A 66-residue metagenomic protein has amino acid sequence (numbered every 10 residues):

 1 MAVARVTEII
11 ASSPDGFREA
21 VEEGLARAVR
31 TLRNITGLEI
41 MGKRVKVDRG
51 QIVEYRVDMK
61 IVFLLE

Functional and structural regions predicted by a protein language model:
M1-A2, I61: Short N-terminal signal/transit or membrane-insertion segments and the immediately adjacent low-complexity/disordered
A2-T36: Short, well-ordered alpha-helical segments
K43-E66: A cross-kingdom feature marking charged/low-complexity
